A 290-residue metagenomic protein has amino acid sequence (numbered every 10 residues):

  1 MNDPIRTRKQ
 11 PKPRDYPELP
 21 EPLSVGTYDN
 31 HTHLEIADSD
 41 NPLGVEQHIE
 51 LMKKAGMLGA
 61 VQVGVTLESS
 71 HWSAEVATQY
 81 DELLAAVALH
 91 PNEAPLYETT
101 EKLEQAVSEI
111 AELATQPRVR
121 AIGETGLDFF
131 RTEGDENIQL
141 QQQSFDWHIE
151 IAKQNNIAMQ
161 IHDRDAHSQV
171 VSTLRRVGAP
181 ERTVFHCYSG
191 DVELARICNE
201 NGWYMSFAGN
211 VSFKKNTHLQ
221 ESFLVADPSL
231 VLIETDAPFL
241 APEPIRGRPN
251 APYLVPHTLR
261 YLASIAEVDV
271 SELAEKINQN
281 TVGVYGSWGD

Functional and structural regions predicted by a protein language model:
M1-D290: Mid-domain alpha/beta scaffold segments of enzyme catalytic cores
